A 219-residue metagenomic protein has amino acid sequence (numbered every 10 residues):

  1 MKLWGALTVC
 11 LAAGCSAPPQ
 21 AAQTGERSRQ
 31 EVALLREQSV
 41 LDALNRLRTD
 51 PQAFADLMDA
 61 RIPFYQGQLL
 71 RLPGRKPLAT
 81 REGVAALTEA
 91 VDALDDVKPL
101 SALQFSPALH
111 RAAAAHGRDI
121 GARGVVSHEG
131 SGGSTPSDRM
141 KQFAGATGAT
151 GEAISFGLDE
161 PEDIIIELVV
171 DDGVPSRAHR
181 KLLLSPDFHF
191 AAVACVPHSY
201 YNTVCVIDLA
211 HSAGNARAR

Functional and structural regions predicted by a protein language model:
M1-T8: Sec-dependent signal peptide recognition, specifically the positively charged N-region followed immediately by
V9, P18-A21, S134-S137: Intrinsically disordered, low-complexity, compositionally biased regions/tails
A13-G14: C-terminal motif of bacterial Sec signal peptides marking the signal peptidase cleavage site
P18-V32, V40-L41, D96-L100, G157-D159 (+1 more regions): Anionic, Ser/Thr-rich low-complexity intrinsically disordered regions
P19, Q23-R27, V91-D92, P99 (+4 more regions): Generic signal for short, ordered secondary-structure residues within or immediately flanking folded domains
V32-F143, R180, P186: Short, well-ordered surface patches within globular domains
S106-N215: A well-ordered secondary-structure block
